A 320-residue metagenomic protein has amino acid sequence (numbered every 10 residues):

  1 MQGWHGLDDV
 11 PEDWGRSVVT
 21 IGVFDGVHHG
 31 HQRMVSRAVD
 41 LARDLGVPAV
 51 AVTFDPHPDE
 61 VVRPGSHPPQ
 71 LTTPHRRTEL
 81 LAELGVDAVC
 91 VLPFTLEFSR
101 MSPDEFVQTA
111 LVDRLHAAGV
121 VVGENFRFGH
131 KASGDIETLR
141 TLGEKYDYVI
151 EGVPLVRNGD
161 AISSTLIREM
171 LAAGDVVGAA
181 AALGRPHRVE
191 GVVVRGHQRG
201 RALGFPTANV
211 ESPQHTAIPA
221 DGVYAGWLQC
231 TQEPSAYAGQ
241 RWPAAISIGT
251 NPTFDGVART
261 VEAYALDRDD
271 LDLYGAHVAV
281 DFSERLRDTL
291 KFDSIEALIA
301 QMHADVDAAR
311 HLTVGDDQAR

Functional and structural regions predicted by a protein language model:
Q2-D9, P69, C90: Short acidic-hydrophobic, aromatic-tinged amphipathic segments that line or gate anion-handling sites
W4, V89-L92, V149-V153, D281: General small-molecule cofactor/ligand-binding pocket signal
P11-T73: N-terminal catalytic cores of NTP/NDP-binding nucleotidyl/phosphoryl-transfer enzymes
H28, L81, V120, A179 (+2 more regions): Residue-level signal for inorganic ion chemistry
E60-Y146: N-terminal Rossmann-like or analogous alpha/beta NTP/dinucleotide-binding catalytic cores that position adenine
D135, R140-G249: Glycine-rich, Lys/Arg-enriched anion-binding loops that position phosphate/diphosphate groups for phosphoryl
H197-R320: Phosphate/ribose-recognition catalytic cores of enzymes acting on nucleotide-derived substrates
